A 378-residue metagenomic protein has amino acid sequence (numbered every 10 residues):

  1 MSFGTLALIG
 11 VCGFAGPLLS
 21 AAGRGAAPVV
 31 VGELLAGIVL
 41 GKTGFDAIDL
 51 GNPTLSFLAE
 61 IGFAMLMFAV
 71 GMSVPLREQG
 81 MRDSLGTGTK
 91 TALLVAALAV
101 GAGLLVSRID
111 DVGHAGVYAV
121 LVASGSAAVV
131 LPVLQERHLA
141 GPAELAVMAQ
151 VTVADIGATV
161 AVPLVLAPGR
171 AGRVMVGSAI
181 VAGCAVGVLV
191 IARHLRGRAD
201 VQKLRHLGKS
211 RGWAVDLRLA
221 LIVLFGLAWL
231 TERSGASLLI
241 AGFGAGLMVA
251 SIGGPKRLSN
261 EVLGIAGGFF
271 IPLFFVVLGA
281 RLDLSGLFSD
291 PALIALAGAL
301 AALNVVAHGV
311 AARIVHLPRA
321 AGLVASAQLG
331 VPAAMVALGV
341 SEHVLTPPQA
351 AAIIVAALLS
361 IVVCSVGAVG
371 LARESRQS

Functional and structural regions predicted by a protein language model:
G4-S20, P75-H114, A171-V186, L282-R313 (+2 more regions): Entry/N-cap segments of selected transmembrane alpha helices and their immediately preceding amphipathic helices
T5-G10, N52-G62, E144-D155, A161-L164 (+3 more regions): Structural signal for the N-terminal portions of transmembrane helices and their immediately preceding loop/interface
I9-L18, V153-T159, P163-R257, A266: Core mid-bundle transmembrane helix pairs that form the ion/substrate translocation pathway in diverse multi-pass
V11-G25, F68-D83, A128-A140, V190-R205 (+3 more regions): C-terminal ends of transmembrane helices
G23-G25, V29, V39-G86, H206-A297: Membrane-interface junctions of multi-pass transporters
V31-G44, G88-G103, A149-P163, G208-L227 (+2 more regions): Small-residue-rich segments of transmembrane alpha-helices in multi-pass membrane proteins, especially helix faces
P53, G80-T91, I109-V122, Q135-T152 (+5 more regions): The feature identifies polytopic integral membrane transport proteins across all domains of life
A96-A99, V122-A146, V151-A161, N304-A312 (+2 more regions): Short helical (or helix-break) motifs at transmembrane helix termini and adjacent helical loops in multi-pass membrane
